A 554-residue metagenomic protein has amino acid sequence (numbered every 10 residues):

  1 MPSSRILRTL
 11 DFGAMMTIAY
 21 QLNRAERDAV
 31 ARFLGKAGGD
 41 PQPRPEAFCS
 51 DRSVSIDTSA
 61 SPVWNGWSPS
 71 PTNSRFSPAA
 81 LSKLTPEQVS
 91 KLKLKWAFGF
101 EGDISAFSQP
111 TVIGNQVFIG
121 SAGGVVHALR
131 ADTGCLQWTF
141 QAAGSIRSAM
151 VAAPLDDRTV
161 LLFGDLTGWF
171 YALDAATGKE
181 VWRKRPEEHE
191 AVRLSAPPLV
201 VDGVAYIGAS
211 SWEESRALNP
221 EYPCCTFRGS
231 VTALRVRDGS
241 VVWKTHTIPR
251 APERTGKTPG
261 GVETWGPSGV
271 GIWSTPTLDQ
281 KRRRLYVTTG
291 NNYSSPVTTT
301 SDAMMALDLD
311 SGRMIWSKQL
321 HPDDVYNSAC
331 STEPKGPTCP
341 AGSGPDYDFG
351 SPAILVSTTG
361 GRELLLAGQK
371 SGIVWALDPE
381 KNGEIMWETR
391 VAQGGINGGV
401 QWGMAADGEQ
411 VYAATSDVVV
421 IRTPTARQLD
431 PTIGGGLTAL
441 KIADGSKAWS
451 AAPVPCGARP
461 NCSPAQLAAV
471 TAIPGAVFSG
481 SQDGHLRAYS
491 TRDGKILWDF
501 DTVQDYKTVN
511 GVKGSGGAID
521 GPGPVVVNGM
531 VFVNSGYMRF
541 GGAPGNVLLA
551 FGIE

Functional and structural regions predicted by a protein language model:
M1, P69, P379: Detector for the c-type heme attachment site
M1-G38, R284: Extracytoplasmic electron-transfer domains, predominantly the class I c-type cytochrome c fold
N23, R27-A29, G35-V63: Long amphipathic alpha-helical scaffold segments
F48-L94, T247, A251-P252: Blade/loop signatures of beta-propeller domains
P86-E101, V126-I146, A152-R158, L162-V192 (+7 more regions): Extracytoplasmic/lumenal domain signature
A106-F107: Secreted peptidase-domain scaffold signal
